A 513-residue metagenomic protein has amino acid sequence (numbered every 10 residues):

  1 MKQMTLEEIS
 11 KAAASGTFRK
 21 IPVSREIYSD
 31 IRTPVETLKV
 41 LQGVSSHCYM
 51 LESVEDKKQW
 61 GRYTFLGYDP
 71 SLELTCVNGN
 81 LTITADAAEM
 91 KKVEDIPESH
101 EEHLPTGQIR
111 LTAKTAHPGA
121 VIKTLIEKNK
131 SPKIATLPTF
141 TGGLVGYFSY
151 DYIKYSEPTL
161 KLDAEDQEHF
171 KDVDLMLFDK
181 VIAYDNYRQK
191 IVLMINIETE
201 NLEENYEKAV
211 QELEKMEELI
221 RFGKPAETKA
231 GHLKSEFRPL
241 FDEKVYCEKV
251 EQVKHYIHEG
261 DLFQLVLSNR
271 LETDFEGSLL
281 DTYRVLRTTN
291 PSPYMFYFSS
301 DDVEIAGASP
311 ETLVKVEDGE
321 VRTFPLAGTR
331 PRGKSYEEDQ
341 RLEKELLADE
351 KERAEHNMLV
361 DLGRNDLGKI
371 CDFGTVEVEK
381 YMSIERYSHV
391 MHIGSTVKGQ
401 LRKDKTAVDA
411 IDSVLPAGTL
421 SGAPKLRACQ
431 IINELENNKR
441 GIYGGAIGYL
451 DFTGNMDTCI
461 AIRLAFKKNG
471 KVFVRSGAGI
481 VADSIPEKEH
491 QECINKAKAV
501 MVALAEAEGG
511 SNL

Functional and structural regions predicted by a protein language model:
M1-L513: Extended alpha-helical targeting/anchoring segments, especially N-terminal organellar/secretory targeting helices
